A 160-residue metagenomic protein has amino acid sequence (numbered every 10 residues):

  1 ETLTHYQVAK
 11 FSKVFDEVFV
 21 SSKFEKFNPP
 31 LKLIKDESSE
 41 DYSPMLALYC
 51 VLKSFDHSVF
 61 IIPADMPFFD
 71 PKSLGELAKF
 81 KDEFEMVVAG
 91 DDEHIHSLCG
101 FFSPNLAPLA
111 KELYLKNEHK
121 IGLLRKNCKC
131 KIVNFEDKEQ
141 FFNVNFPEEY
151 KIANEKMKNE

Functional and structural regions predicted by a protein language model:
E1-E118, K126-Q140, E148, E155-K158: Nucleotide and nucleotide-moiety/phosphate-recognizing core
